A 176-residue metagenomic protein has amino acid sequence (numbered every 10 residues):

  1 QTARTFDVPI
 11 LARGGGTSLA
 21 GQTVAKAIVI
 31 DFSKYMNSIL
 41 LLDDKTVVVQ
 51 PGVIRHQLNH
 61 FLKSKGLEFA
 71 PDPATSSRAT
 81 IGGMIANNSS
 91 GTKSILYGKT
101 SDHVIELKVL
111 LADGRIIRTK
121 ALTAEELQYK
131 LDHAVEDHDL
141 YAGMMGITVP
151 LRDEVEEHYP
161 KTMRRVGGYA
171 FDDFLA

Functional and structural regions predicted by a protein language model:
Q1-L11, V24, I28, F32-T75 (+4 more regions): N-terminal glycine-rich flavin-associated loop
A20: Rossmann-fold NAD(P)-binding glycine/threonine-rich loop
E68, N88, K93, Y141-A176: Conserved mixed alpha/beta core segments that line enzyme active sites in large multi-domain catalysts
R78-G82: Beta-rich nucleic-acid/ligand-interaction surfaces
